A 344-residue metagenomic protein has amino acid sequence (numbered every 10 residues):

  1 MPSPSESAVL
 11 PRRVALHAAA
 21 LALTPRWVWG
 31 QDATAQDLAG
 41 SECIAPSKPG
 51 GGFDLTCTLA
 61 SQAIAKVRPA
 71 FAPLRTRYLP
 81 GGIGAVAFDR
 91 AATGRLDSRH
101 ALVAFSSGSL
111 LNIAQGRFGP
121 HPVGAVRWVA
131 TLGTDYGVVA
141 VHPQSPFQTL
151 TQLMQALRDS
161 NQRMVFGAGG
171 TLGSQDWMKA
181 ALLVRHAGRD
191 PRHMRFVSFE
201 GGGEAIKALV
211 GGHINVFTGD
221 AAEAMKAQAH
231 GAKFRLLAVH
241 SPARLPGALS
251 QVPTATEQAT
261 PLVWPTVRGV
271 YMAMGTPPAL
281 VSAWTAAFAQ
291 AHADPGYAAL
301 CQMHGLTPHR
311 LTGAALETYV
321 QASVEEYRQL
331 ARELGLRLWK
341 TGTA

Functional and structural regions predicted by a protein language model:
S3-A8, R13-Q31: N-terminal export signals
W29-P122, L172, R189-N215, R310 (+1 more regions): N-terminal (or domain-start) structured segment
G52-T56, A60, I83-A87, T149 (+7 more regions): Stable alpha-helical elements in mature extracytoplasmic
K66, T93-H100, I113-E204, A255 (+1 more regions): Hinge/capping helix and adjacent helix->loop/strand transition within the periplasmic-binding protein
P80, A168-V252: Ligand-binding pocket segment of bilobal, Venus flytrap-like solute-binding proteins
S107-S109, T134, Q144, A222 (+1 more regions): Solvent-exposed coil/turn segments that connect beta secondary-structure elements in extracytoplasmic/periplasmic
E223-H292, A322-E325, G342-T343: C-terminal lobe and pocket-closing loops of periplasmic/extracytoplasmic Venus-flytrap solute-binding proteins
S282-A344: An extracytoplasmic/periplasmic, membrane-proximal ligand-sensing/linker region
